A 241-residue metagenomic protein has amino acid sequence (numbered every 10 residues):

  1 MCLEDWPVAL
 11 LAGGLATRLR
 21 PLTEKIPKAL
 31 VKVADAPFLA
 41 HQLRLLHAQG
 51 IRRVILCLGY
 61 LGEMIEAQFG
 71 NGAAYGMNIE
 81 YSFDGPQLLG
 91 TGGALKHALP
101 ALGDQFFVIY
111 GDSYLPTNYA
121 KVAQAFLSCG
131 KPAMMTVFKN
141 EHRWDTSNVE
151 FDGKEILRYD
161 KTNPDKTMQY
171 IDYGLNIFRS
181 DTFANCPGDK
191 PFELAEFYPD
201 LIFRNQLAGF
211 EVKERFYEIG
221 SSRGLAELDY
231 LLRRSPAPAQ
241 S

Functional and structural regions predicted by a protein language model:
C2-L10, R18, A36-Y110, K121 (+1 more regions): Conserved N-terminal catalytic core of the sugar/cofactor nucleotidyltransferase
L15, D112-S113: Active-site metal-binding loops of divalent metal-dependent hydrolases
K25-P37: Short catalytic helix/loop segments, enriched in acidic residues and glycine and frequently bearing histidine
A29, N78-E80, P132, Q206-A208: Conserved beta-strand segments of alpha/beta enzyme cores
L30, V149-F151, G209: A structural signal for short hydrophobic beta-strand segments in well-ordered beta-sheet cores
I51, F106-F107, Y114, Y119-L127 (+2 more regions): Catalytic-core segments of class I nucleotidyltransferases/pyrophosphorylases that form NMP-activated intermediates
C129-K139: A short, conserved acidic/glycine-rich loop-to-beta-strand motif that forms the donor nucleotide-sugar/metal
